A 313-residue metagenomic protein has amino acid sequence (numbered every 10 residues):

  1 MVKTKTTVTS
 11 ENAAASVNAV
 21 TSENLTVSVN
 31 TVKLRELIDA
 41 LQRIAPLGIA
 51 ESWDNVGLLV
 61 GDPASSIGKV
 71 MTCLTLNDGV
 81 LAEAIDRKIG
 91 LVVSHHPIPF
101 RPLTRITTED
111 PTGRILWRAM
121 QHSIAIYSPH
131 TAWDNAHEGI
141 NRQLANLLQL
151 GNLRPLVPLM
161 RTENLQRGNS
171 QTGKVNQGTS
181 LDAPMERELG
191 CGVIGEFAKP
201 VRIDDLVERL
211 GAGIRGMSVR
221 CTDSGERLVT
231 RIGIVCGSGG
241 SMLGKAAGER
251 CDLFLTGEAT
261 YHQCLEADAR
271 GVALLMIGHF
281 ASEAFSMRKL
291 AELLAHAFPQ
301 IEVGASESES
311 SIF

Functional and structural regions predicted by a protein language model:
M1-A13, A19-F313: Hydrophobic structural segments
